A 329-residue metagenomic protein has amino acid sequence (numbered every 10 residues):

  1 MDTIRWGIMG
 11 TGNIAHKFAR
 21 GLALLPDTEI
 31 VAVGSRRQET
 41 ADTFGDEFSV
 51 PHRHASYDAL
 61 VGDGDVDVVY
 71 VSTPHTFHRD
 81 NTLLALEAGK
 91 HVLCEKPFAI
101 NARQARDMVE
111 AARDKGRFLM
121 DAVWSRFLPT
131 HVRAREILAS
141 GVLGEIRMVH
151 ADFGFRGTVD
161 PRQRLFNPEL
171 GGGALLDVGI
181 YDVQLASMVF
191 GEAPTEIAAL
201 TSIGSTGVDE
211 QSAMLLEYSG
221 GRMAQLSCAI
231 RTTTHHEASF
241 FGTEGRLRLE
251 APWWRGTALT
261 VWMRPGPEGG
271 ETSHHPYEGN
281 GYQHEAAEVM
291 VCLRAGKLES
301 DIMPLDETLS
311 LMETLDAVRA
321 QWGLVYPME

Functional and structural regions predicted by a protein language model:
M1-F48, L324: N-terminal Rossmann-like dinucleotide-binding module
T3, V68-Y70, S219, V291-E329: C-terminal helix-rich "cap/oligomerization" subdomain common to oxidoreductases
E39, P51-E110: Beta-loop-alpha module in the N-terminal Rossmann-like domain of NAD(P)-dependent dehydrogenases, especially those
H54, L93-C94, L119-D121, L249: Hydrophobic residues in well-ordered beta-strands that form the structural core
D107-S125, E145-R147: Rossmann-fold dehydrogenase core element
S125-A198: Predominantly a Rossmann-like dinucleotide-binding segment in NAD(P)-dependent oxidoreductases
Q184-G256, P276, V289-A295: Contiguous beta-strand/loop segments that form the cofactor/metal-binding neighborhood of enzyme cores
H274-A287, M303: Active-site loop of classical SDR/Rossmann-like NAD(P)-dependent oxidoreductases, centered on the catalytic Tyr-X3-Lys
